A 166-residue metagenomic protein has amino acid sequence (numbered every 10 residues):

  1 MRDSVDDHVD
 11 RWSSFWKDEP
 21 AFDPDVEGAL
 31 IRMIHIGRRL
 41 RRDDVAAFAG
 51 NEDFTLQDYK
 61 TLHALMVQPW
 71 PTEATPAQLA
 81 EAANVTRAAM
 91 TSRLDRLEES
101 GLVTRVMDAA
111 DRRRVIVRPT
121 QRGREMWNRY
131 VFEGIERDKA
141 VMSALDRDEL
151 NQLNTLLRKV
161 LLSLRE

Functional and structural regions predicted by a protein language model:
M1-E52: N-terminal leader segment of winged-helix/HTH proteins
P24, R38, R42-T86: N-terminal helix-turn-helix DNA-binding core of bacterial DNA-binding proteins
L30, I34, N84, R124 (+1 more regions): Short amphipathic alpha-helical segments with heptad-repeat character
R32, K60-A64, E125, Q152: Pre-recognition alpha-helix immediately N-terminal to the DNA-recognition helix within helix-turn-helix or winged-helix
A64-Q68, L156, S163: Short amphipathic alpha-helical elements of helix-turn-helix/winged-helix folds
D95-N154: Charged, amphipathic alpha-helical coiled-coil/dimerization segments
